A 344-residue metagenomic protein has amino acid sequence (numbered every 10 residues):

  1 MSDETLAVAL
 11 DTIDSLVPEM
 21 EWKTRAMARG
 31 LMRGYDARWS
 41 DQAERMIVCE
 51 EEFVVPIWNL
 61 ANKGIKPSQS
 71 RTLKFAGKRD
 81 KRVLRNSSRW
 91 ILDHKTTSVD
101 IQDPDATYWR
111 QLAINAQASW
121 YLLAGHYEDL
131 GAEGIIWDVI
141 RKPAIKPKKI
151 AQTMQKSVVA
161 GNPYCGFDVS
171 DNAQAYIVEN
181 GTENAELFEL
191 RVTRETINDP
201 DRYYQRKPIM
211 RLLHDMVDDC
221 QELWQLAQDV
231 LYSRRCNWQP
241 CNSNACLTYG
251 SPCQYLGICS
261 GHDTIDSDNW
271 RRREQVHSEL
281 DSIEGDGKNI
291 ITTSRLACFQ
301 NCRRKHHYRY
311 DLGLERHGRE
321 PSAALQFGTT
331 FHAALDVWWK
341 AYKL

Functional and structural regions predicted by a protein language model:
M1-L344: RecB-family 4Fe-4S metal-dependent nuclease core
